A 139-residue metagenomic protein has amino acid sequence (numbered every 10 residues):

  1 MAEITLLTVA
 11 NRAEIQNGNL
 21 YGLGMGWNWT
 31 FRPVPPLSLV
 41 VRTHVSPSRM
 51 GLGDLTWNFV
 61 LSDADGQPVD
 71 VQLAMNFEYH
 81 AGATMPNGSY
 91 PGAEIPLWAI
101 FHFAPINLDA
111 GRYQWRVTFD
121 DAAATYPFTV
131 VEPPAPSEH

Functional and structural regions predicted by a protein language model:
A2-D109, Q114-F119, A123-H139: Contiguous segments within soluble domain cores/interaction surfaces
